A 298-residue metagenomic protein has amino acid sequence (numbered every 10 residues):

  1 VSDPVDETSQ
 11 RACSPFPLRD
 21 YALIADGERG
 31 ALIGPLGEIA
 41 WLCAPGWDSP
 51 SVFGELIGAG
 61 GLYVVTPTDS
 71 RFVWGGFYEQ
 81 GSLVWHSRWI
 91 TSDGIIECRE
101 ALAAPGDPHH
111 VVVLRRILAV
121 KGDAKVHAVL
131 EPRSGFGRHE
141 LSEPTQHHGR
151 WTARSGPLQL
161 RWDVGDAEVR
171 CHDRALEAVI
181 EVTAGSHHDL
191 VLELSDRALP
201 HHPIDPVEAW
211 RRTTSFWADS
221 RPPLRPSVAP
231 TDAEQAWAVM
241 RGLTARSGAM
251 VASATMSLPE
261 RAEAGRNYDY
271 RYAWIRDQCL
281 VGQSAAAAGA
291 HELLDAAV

Functional and structural regions predicted by a protein language model:
V1-V298: Acidic, mature catalytic/reactive cores of soluble proteins
